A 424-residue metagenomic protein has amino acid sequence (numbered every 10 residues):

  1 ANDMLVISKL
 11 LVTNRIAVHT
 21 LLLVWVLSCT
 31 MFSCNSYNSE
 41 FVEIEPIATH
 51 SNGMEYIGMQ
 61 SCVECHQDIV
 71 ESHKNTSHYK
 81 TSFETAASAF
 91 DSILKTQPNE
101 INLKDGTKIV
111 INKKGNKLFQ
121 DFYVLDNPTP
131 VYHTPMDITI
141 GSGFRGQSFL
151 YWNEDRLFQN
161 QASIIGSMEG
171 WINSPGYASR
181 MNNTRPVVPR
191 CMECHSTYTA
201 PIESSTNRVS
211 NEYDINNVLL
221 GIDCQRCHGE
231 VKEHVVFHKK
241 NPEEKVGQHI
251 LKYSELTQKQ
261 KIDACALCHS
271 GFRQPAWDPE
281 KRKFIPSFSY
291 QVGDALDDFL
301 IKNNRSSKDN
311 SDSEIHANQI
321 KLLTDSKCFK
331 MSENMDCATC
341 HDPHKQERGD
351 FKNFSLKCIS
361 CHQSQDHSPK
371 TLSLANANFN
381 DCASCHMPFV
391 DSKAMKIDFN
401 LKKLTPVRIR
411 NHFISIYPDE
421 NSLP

Functional and structural regions predicted by a protein language model:
I7-L21: Bacterial N-terminal signal peptides that target proteins for export
L22-L27: Hydrophobic helical h-region of N-terminal Sec-dependent signal peptides in bacterial secretory/periplasmic proteins
M31-S33: C-terminal motif of bacterial Sec signal peptides marking the signal peptidase cleavage site
N35-Y37: Bacterial signal peptide processing site
S39-P46, D68-I140, S174-P175, A200-P424: Primarily the internal scaffold of c-type cytochrome electron-transfer domains, especially repeated/multiheme c-type
G53-T76: Mature N-terminal segment immediately following signal peptide/propeptide cleavage in secreted/periplasmic
K113-W171, A178, E193: A cross-kingdom signal targeting lumenal/periplasmic-facing segments of multi-pass membrane and secretory-pathway
E154, F158, I172-V188, T197-P201: Extended acidic/polar, glycine-enriched regions that form or flank non-catalytic beta-rich accessory modules
